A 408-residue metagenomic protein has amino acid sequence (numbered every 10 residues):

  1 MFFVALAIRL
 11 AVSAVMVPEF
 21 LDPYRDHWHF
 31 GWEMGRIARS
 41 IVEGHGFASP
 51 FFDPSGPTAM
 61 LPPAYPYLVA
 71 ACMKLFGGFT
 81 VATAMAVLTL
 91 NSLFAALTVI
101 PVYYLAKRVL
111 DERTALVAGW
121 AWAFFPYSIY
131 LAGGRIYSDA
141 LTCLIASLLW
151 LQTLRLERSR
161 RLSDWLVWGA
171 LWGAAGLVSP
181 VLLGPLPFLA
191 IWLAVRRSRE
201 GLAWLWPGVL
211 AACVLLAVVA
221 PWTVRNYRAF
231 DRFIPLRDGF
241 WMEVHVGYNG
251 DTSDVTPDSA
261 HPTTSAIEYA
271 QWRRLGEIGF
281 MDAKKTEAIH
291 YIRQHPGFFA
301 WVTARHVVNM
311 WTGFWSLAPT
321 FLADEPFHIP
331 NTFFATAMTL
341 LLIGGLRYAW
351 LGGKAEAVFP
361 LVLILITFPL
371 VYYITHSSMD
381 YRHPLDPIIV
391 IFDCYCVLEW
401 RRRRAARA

Functional and structural regions predicted by a protein language model:
A5-I8, A115-P126, L144, L151 (+2 more regions): Short helix- or helix-capping micro-motifs that position conserved polar/aromatic residues at function-defining sites
L10-P23, F30-P57, A64, A71-C72 (+1 more regions): Extracytosolic helix-loop segments that constitute the early lumenal/periplasmic catalytic or substrate-binding loops
A59, P63-Y67, G77-I100, G119 (+1 more regions): Loop-to-helix entry region of an early transmembrane alpha helix in multi-pass inner-membrane enzymes
A86, L93, K284, H290-Y291 (+1 more regions): Membrane-interface anchor segments at the N-terminal boundary of transmembrane helices in multi-pass membrane enzymes
A86-L110, L148, L340-R347: Transmembrane-helix motifs of polytopic, lipid-linked glycan transferases
V109-R113, L141, L149-V167, L171 (+4 more regions): Membrane-interface transmembrane helices that cradle and orient dolichyl/undecaprenyl
L166-V167, P180-R196, R237: Transmembrane-embedded, aromatic-rich helix segments that form part of the hydrophobic channel/pocket engaging
Y227, F233-N309: Membrane-proximal stem/loop segments at transmembrane-domain junctions that anchor or position
